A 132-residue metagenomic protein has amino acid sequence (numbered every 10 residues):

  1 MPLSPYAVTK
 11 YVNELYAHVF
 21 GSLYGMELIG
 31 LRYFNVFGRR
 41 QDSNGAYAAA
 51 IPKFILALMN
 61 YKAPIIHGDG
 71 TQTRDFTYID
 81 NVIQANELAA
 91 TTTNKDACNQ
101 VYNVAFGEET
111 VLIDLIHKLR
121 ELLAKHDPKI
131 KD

Functional and structural regions predicted by a protein language model:
M1-I29, F34, I55-N60: Active-site Tyr-X1-5-Lys
P2-E14, G45-P52, D75-F76, E109: Short-chain dehydrogenase/reductase
S4-P5, M26-A49, T73: Flexible, glycine-rich beta-alpha linker
A17, I51, I55, I116-R120: A conserved short alpha-helical segment within the catalytic HATPase_c
F20, A50, F54, A85-A89: A short, amphipathic alpha-helix embedded in the catalytic core of nucleotide-handling enzymes
S22, Y33-V36, A105, V111: A generic short-segment signal for beta-strand/edge and adjacent turn/coil regions
M59-D132: C-terminal substrate-binding subdomain of Rossmann-fold SDR/epimerase-dehydratase oxidoreductases
